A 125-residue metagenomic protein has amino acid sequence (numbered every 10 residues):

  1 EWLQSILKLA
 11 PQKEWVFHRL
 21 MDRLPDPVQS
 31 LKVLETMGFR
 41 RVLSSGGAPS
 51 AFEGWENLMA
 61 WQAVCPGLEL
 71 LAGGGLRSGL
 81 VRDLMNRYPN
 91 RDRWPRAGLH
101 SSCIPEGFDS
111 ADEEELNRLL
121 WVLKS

Functional and structural regions predicted by a protein language model:
E1, F39-G54, L76, N90-L119: Glycine-rich phosphate-binding active-site loops on the catalytic face of alpha/beta enzymes
E1-L9, E14-F17: Active-site acidic/histidine proton-transfer and metal-coordination neighborhood in alpha/beta enzyme cores
W2-I6, D22-M37, E56-L70, L76-G98: Catalytic cores of alpha/beta
L9-K13, V64-G67, V122-S125: A structural motif corresponding to the C-terminal end of an alpha-helix and its immediate exit/capping segment
P11, T36-R40: Short helix-capping and hinge/turn segments at secondary-structure transitions, especially at repeat and domain
E14-H18, F52-W55: Short, charge-rich amphipathic segments
W15-D26, G107: Active-site mouth loops of central-metabolism enzymes
V16-F17, S44, E69-A72: Short catalytic-loop micro-motif centered on adjacent basic/acidic residues
